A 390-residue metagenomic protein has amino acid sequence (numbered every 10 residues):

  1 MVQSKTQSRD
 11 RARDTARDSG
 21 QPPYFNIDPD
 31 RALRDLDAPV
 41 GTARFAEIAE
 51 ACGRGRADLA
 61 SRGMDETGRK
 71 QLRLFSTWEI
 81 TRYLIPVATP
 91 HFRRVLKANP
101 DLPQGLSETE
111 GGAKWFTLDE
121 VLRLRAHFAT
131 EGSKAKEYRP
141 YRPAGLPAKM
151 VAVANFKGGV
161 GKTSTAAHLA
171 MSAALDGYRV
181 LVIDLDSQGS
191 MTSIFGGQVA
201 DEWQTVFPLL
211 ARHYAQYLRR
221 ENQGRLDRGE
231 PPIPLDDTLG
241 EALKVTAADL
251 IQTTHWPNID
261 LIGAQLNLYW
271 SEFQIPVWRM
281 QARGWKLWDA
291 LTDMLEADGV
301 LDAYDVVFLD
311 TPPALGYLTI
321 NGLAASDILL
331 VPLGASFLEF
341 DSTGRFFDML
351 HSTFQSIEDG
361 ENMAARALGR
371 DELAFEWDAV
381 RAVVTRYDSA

Functional and structural regions predicted by a protein language model:
V2-Y83, T89-P90, R94, D101-A390: P-loop NTP-binding core
